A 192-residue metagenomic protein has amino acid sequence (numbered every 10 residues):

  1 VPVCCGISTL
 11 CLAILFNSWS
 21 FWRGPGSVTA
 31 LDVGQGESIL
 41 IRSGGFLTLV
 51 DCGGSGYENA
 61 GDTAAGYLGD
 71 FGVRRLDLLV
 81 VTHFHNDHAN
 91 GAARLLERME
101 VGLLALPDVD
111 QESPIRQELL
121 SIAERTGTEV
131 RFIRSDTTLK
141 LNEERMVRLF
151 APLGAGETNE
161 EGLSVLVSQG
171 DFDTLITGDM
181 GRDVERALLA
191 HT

Functional and structural regions predicted by a protein language model:
V1-T192: Non-globular, low-confidence helical/coil segments that flank catalytic cores
